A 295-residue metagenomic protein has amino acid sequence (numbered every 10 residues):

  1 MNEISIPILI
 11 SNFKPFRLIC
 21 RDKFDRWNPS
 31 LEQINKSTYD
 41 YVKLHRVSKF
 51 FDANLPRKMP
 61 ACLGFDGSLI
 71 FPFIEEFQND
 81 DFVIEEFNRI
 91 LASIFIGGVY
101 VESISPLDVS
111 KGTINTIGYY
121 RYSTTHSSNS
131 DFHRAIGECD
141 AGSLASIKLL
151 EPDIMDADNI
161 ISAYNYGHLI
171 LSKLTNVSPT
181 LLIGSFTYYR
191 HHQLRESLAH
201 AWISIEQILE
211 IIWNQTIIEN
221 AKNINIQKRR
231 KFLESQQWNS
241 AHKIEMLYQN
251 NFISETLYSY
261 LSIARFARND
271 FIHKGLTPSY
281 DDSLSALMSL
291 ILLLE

Functional and structural regions predicted by a protein language model:
M1-K111: Long, contiguous, compositionally biased segments that the model treats as domain-scale units
F16-I19, H45-F51, M59, S123 (+4 more regions): Small/flexible residues
T38-D40, F50, G64, V99 (+5 more regions): Intrinsically disordered, low-complexity N-terminal regions enriched in serine/proline/glycine with scattered basic
L69-F71, D80-N88, Y248-E295: Charge-enriched, short contiguous segments at helix-coil
G98-P106, I212-T216, N220, I272-S279: Long, hydrophobic, amphipathic alpha-helical segments used as structural scaffolds
S110-N251, E255: Helix-loop junctions and short alpha-helical segments
